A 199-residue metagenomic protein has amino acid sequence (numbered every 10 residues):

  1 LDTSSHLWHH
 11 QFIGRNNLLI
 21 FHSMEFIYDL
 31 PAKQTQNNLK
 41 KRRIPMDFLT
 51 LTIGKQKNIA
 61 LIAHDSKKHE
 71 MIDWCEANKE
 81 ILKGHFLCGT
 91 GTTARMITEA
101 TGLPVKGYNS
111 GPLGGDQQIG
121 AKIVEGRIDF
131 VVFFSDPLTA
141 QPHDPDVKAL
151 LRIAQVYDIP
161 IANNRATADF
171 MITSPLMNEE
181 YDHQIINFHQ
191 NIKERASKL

Functional and structural regions predicted by a protein language model:
R15-P45: Short, Lys/Arg-enriched N-terminal segments with co-localized hydrophobic residues within the first ~10-30 amino acids
G84-T93: Short internal beta-strands
F86, L103-G114, D182-Q184: Short hydrophobic/aromatic-enriched beta-strand-loop microsegments
L87, L150-M171: Short, acidic/small-residue loops that bind anionic groups at enzyme active sites
D116-R152: Mid-chain, well-packed structural core segment of small domains
A166-A196: Short, glycine-/small-residue-rich phosphate/pyrophosphate-handling segment
